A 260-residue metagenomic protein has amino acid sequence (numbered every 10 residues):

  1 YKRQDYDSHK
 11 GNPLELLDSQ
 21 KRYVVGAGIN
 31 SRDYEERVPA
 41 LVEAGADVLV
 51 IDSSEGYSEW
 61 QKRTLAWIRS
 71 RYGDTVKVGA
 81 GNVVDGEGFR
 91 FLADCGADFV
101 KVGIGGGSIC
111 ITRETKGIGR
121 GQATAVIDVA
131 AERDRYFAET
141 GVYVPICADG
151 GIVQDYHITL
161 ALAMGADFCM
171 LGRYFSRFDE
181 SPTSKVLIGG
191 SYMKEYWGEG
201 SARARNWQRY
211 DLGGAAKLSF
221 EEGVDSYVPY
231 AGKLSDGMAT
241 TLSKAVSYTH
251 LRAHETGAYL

Functional and structural regions predicted by a protein language model:
Y1-Q4, T249-T256: Conserved small/polar residues in nucleotide/adenosyl-binding loops
R3-C147, D155-F168, R173-E180: Alpha/beta enzyme core
Y6, I29-R37, I51, E195 (+2 more regions): Generic structural signal for short, solvent-exposed loop/turn connectors between secondary structure elements
R120-G121, A125, D155-H157, A161-D167 (+1 more regions): Gly/Ser/Thr/Ala-enriched C-terminal appendages of enzymes
D128, T241, T249: Charged catalytic carboxylate motif
G150: Anaerobic metallocofactor- and corrinoid-dependent redox/one-carbon enzyme cores, especially those from methanogenesis
